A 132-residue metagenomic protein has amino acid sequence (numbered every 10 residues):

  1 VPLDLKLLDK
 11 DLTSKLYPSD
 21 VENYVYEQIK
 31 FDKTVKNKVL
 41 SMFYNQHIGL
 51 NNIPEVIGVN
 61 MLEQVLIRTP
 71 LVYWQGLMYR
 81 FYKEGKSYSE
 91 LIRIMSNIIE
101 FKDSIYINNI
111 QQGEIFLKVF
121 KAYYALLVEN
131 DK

Functional and structural regions predicted by a protein language model:
P2-L66: Long, low-complexity, charged/polar intrinsically disordered regions in eukaryotic proteins
K38-K132: Extended, amphipathic alpha-helical scaffolds
